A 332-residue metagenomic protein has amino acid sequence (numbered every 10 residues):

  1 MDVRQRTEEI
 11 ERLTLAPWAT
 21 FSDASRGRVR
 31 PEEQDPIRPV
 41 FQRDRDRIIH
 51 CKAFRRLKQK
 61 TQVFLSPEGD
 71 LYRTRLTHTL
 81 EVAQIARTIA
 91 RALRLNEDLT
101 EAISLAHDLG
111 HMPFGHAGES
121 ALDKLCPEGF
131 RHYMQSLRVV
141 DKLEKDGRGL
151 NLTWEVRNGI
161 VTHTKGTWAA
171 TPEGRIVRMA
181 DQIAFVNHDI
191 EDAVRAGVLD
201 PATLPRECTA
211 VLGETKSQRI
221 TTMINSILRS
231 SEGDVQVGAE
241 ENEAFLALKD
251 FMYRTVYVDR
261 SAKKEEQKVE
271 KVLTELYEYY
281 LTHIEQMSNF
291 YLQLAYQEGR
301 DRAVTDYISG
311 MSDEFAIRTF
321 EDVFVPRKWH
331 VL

Functional and structural regions predicted by a protein language model:
M1-T79, A83-I89, N96-E97, G118 (+1 more regions): Histidine-centered, transition-metal-coordinating active-site segments
L99-L125: Aspartate-rich (DDxxD/NDxxD/DxxxD) Mg2+/diphosphate-binding motifs and their adjoining helix-loop segments
